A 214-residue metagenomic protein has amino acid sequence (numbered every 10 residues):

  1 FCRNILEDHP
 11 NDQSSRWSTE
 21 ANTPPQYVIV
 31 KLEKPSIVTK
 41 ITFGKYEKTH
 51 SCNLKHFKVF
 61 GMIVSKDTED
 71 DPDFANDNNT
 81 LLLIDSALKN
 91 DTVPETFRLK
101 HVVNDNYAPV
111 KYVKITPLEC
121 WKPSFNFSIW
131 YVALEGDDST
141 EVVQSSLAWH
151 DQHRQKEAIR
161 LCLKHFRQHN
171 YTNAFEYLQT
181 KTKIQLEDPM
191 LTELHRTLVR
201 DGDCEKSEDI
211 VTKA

Functional and structural regions predicted by a protein language model:
F1-E33, T49-S51: Disordered, acidic Ser/Thr/Pro-rich linker "stalks" and the adjacent N-terminal cap of the next globular domain
L6, T42-K45, L54-F57, D71-A75 (+5 more regions): Short coil/turn segments at secondary-structure boundaries
T23-V28, K40-G44, P94-K100, T116-L118 (+3 more regions): Short interface patches used for recognition in eukaryotic signaling and trafficking proteins
Y27-E33, V38-Y46, V59, P94-L134: Hydrophobic/aromatic beta-strand segments within beta-rich folds
H50-S65: Short, surface-exposed beta-strand/strand-loop-strand elements in extracellular ectodomains
I63-D67, W121, D138: Solvent-exposed strand-loop boundary residues in beta-sheet-rich modules
P72-V103: Extracellular carbohydrate recognition and processing domains and analogous Trp-centered ligand-binding platforms
D138-A214: Eukaryotic adaptor/scaffold assembly regions
